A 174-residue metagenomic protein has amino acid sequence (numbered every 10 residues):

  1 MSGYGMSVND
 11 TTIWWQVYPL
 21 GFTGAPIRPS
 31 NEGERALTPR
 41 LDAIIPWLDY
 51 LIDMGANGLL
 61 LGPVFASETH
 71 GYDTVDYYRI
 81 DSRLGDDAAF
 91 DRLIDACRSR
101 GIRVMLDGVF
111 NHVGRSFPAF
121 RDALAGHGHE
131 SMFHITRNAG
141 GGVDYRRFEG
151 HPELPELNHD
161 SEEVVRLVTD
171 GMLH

Functional and structural regions predicted by a protein language model:
G3-W14, Y18-N57, V64-H174: Substrate-binding/active-site clefts of carbohydrate-active enzymes
